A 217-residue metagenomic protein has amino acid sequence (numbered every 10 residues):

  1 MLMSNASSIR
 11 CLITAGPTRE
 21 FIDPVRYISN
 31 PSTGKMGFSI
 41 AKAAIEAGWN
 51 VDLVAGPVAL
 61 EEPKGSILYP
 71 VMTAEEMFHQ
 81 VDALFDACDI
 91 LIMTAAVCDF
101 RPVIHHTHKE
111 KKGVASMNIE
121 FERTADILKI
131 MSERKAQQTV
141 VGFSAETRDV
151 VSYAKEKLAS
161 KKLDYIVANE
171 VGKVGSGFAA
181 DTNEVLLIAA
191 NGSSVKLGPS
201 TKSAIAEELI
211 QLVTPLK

Functional and structural regions predicted by a protein language model:
M1-K217: A cross-family phosphate/adenosyl-ligand binding-site feature
